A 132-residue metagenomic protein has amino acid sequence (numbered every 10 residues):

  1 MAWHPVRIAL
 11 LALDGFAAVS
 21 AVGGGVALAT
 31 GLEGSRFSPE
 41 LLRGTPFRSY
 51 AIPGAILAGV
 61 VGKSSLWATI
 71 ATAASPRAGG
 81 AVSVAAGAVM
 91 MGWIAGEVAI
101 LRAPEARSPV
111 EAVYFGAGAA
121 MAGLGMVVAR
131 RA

Functional and structural regions predicted by a protein language model:
M1-A132: Topology signature of small-to-medium multi-pass alpha-helical membrane proteins
